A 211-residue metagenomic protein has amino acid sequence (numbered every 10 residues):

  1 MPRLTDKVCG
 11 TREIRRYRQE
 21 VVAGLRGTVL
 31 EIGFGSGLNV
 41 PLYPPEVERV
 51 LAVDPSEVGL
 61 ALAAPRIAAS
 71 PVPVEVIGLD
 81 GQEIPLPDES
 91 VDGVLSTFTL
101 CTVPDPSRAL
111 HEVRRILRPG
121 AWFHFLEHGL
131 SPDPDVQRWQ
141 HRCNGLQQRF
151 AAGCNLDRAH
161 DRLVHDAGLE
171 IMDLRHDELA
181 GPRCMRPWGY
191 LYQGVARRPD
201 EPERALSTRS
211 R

Functional and structural regions predicted by a protein language model:
K7-T28, L38-L42: Conserved alpha-helix/loop element of class I SAM-dependent methyltransferases that forms part of the SAM/SAH-binding
L30-E83: Class I SAM-dependent methyltransferase SAM/SAH-binding core
Q82-G93: A short acidic, Gly/Pro-enriched loop at the edge of an enzyme's catalytic core that lines a small-molecule cofactor
D92-D105: A short SAM/SAH-binding and catalytic strip from SAM-dependent methyltransferases
S107-W122: A short glycine-rich, Lys/Arg-flanked "PGG" loop and its adjoining helix->strand segment in the class I
H124-L146, A151: Conserved class I S-adenosyl-L-methionine
A152-G168: Short alpha-helix
R175-R211: Core SAM-dependent methyltransferase catalytic element
